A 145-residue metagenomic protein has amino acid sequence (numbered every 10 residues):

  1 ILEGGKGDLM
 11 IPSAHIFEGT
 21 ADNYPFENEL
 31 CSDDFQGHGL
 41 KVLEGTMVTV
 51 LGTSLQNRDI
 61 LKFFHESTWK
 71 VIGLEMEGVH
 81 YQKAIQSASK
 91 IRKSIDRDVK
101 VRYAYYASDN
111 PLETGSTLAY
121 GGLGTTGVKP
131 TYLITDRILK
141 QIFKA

Functional and structural regions predicted by a protein language model:
I1-A145: Accessory terminal and edge-of-domain segments that mediate assembly/interaction and cofactor placement around
